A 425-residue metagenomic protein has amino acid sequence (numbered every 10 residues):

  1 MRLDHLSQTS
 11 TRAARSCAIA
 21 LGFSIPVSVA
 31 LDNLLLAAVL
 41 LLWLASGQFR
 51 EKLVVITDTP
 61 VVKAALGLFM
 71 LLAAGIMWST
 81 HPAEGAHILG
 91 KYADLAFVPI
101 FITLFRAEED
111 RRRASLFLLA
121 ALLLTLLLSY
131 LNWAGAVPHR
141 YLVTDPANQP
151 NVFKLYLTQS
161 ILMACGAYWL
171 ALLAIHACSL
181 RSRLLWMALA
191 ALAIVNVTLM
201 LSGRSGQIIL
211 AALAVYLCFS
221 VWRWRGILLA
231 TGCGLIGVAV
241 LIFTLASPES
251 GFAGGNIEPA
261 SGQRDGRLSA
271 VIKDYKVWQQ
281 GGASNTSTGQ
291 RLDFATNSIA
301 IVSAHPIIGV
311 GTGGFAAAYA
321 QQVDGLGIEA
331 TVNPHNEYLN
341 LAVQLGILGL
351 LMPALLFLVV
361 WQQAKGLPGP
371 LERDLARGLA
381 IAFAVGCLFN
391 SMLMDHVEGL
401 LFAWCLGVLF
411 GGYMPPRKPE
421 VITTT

Functional and structural regions predicted by a protein language model:
M1-H87, T103-R112, L116-L119, L173-L185 (+4 more regions): Transmembrane signal-anchor hairpin modules in multi-pass inner-membrane enzymes, especially those that act on
A30-F49, L89-P99, T158-A167, Q207-V215 (+2 more regions): Membrane-embedded alpha-helical segments of multi-pass membrane proteins, especially the transmembrane helices
A38-L44, A214, G226, L356 (+3 more regions): Transmembrane alpha-helices of multi-pass inner-membrane enzymes
M70, A74, D110-T144, F153-T244 (+3 more regions): Alpha-helical transmembrane segments of multi-pass inner-membrane proteins
A83-H87, N151-L157, L199-I209, T331-L339 (+1 more regions): Membrane-interface catalytic loops of GT-C/OST-like multi-pass glycosylation enzymes that act
V221-G282, T286, T296-A304, T312: A membrane-periplasm/extracellular boundary helix in multi-pass inner-membrane enzymes that assemble envelope glycans
G281-T296, A300-L345: Long extracytoplasmic/lumenal interhelical loops at the membrane interface of multi-pass membrane proteins
V323-G325, Q344-I381: Hydrophobic transmembrane alpha-helices and their immediate junctions
